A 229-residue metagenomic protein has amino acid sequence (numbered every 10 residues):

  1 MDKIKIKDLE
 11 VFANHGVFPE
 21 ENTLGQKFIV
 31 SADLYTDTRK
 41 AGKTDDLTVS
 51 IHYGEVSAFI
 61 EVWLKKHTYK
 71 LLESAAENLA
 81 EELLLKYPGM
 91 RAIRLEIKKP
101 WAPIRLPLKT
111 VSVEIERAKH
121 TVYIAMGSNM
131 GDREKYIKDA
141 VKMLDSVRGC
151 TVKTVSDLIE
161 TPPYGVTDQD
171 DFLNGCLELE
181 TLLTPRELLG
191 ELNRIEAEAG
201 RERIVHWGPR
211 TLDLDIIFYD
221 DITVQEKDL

Functional and structural regions predicted by a protein language model:
M1-V122: N-terminal, polar/charged subdomain of small-to-medium soluble alpha/beta proteins
D37-G42, T121, Y164-D171, L183-L229: Flexible, gly/pro- and Lys/Arg-enriched active-site loops
G42-G54, D139, L144-T184: Short, surface-exposed acidic-centric catalytic microdomains
M90-R94, C150-S156, P209: A short coil-to-beta-strand element that immediately follows conserved catalytic motifs
E96-P100, L158-E160, I217-Y219: Short loop/turn motifs enriched for small/polar and acidic residues
T121-V141, G149: Extended accessory regions or peripheral subdomains of proteins
